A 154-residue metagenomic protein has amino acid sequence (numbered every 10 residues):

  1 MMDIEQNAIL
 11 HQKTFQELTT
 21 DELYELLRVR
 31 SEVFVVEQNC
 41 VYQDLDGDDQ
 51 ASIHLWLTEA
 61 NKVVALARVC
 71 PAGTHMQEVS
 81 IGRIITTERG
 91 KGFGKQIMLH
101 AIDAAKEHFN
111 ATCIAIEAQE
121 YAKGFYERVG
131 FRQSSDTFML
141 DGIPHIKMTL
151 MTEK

Functional and structural regions predicted by a protein language model:
M2-A51, T58-K62: Short amphipathic alpha-helix that is part of the acyltransferase structural core
V41-Q43, S52-W56, L66, E78 (+2 more regions): Short hydrophobic/aromatic beta-strand element in the GNAT-like acyltransferase core that lines or flanks the acyl-donor
D49-A51, H75, L140-P144: Short acidic/glycine-enriched loop/turn segments that link adjacent beta-strands
W56, K62-P71, E78-I85: Conserved beta-strand in the GNAT
T86, K91-D103: Conserved acetyl-CoA-binding loop-helix of GNAT-fold acetyltransferases
A105-A118: Conserved GNAT acetyl-CoA-binding A-motif
A115-G124, M139-G142: Conserved beta-strand-loop-alpha-helix junction that forms the acyl-donor binding cleft
E127, R132-K147: Conserved catalytic-core motifs of GNAT/GCN5-like acyltransferases
